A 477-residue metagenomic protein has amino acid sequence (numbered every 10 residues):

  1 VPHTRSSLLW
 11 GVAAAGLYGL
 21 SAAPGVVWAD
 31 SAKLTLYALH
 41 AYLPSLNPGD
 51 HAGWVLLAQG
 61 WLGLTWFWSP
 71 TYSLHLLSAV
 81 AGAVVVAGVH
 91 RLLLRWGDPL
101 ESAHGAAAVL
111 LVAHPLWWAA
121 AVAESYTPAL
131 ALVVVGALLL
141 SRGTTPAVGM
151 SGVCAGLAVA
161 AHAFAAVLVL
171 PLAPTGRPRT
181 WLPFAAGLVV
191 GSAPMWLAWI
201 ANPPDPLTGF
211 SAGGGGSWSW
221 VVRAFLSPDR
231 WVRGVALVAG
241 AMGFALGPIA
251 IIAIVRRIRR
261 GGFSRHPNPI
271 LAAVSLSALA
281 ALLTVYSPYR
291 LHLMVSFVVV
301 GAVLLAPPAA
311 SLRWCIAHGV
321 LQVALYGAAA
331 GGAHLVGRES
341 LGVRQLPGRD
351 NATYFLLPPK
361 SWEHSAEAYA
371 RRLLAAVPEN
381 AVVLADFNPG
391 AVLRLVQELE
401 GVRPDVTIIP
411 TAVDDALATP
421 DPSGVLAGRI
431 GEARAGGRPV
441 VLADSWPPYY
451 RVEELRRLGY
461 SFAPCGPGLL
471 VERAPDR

Functional and structural regions predicted by a protein language model:
A15, A106-A108, V134, A147-H162 (+1 more regions): Membrane-interface alpha helices of multi-pass inner-membrane proteins
L20-T35, S45-G60, Y72, W362-S365: Extracytoplasmic catalytic/substrate-binding loops of multi-pass membrane glycan-assembly enzymes
A29, W118-Y126: Short acidic/glycine- and proline-prone juxtamembrane loop motifs at membrane-interface regions of multi-pass membrane
A52, L56, W66-A87, H104 (+2 more regions): Loop-to-helix entry region of an early transmembrane alpha helix in multi-pass inner-membrane enzymes
W181-R223: Membrane-lumen/periplasm interface segments of specific transmembrane helices in polyprenyl phosphate-linked
A185-V189, P307-L341: Signature aromatic-anchored transmembrane alpha helix within multi-pass, membrane-resident enzymes that catalyze glycan
A236-R265: Hydrophobic, aromatic-rich transmembrane alpha-helices and their immediate juxtamembrane boundary segments
Y286-A310: Hydrophobic/aromatic-rich transmembrane helices and adjacent perimembrane loops
